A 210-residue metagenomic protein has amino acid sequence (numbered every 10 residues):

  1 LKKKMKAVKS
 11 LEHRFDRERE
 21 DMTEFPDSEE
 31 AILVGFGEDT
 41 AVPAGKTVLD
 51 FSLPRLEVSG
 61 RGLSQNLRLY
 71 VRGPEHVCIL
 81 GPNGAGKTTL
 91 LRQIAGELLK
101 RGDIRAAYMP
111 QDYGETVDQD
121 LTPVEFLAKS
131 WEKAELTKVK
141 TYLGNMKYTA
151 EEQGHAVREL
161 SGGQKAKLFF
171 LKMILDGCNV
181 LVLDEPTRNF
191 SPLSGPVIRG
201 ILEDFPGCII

Functional and structural regions predicted by a protein language model:
L1-S59, R72: Coupling and communication elements adjacent to P-loop NTPase active sites across diverse families
V42-I210: ABC ATP-binding cassette signature C-motif
